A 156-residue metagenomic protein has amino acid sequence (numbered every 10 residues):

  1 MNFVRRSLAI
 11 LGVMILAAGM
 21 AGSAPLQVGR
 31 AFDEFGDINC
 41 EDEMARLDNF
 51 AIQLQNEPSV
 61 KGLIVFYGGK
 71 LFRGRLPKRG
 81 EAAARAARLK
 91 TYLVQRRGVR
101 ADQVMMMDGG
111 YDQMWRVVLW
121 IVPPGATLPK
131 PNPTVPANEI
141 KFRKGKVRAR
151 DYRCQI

Functional and structural regions predicted by a protein language model:
M1-L11: Bacterial N-terminal signal peptides that target proteins for export
I10-G19: Bacterial N-terminal signal peptides
A21-S23: Boundary at the C-terminal end of the N-terminal hydrophobic targeting segment
Q27-D42: Acidic/glycine-enriched edge-of-secondary-structure segments
F35-N39, N56-V65, K70-R75, A83-I156: Periplasmic OmpA/Pal-like peptidoglycan-binding modules at the C-termini of bacterial envelope proteins
M44, D48-A51, A86-K90: Extracytoplasmic/secreted envelope proteins and their assembly/folding machinery, especially bacterial periplasmic
R79: An anionic, turn-rich surface loop/hairpin at beta-sheet edges that serves as a generic interaction/coordination patch
